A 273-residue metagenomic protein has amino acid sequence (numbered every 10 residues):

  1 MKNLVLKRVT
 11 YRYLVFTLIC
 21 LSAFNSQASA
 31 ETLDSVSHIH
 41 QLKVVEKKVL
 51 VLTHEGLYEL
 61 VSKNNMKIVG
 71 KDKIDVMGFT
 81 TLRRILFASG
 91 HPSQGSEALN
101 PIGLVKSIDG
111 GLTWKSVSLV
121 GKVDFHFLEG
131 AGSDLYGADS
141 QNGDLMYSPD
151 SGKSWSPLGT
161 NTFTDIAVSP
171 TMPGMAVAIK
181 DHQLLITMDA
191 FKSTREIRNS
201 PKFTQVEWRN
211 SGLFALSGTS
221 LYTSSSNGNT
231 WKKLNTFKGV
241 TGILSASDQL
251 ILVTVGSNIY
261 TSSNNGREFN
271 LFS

Functional and structural regions predicted by a protein language model:
E31-Y58, M77-G78: Beta-strand-rich domains and repeat architectures in extracellular enzymes and scaffolds, especially beta-propellers
H40-K43, G78-T80, E129, A167-P170 (+2 more regions): Conserved beta-strand position repeated across blades of beta-propeller domains
E46-K47, R83-R84, G132-S133, P173-G174 (+2 more regions): Short coil/turn segments that connect the beta-strands within blades of beta-propeller domains
V51, A88-S89, G137, A178 (+2 more regions): Residue position within the beta-strands of beta-propeller blades
H54, H91-S93, S140-Q141, D181 (+2 more regions): Short loop/turn segments immediately following the C-termini of beta-strands
G56-I68, K73-I74, N100-S118, M146-L158 (+3 more regions): Asp-box/BNR beta-propeller loop motif
D72-M77, V120-F125, T160-I166, N199-T204 (+1 more regions): Short coil/turn segments at the loop-to-beta-strand junctions that recur within blades of beta-propeller repeat folds
G95-P101, A138-Q141, A178-I179, A215-L216: Short, solvent-exposed loop/turn segments at conserved positions within beta-propeller repeat blades
